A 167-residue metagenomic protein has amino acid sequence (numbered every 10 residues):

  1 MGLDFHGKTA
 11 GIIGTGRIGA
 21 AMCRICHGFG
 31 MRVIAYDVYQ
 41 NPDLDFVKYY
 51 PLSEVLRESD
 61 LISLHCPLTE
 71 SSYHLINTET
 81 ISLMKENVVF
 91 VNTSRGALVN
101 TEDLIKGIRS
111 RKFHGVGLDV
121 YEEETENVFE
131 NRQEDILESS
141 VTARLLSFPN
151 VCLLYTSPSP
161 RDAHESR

Functional and structural regions predicted by a protein language model:
M1-A21: Glycine-rich NAD(P)-binding loop of Rossmann-like domains
C26: Aromatic pocket-lining residues of Rossmann-like dinucleotide-binding sites
G30: Short glycine-rich hinge loops at helix-strand junctions in the catalytic core of two-component histidine kinases
I34: Conserved beta-strand positions in the Rossmann-like core of class I SAM-dependent methyltransferases
V38-V141: Rossmann-like adenosine-cofactor binding region
V47, N150-C152: Short, conserved active-site loop motifs that form the nucleotide-linked donor/cofactor pocket
T142-N150: Short, conserved catalytic or adaptor-binding loops enriched in Gly and charged residues
Y155-P160: Conserved small/polar residues in nucleotide/adenosyl-binding loops
